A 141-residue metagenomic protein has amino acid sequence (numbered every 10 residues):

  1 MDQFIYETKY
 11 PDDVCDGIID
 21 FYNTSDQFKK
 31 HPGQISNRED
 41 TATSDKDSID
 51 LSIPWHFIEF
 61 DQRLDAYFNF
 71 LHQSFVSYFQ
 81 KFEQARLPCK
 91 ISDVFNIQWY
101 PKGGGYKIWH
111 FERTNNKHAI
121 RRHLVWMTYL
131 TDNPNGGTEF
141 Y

Functional and structural regions predicted by a protein language model:
M1-P88, S92: Non-heme Fe(II)/2-oxoglutarate
A66-Y141: Catalytic core of non-heme Fe(II) oxygenases with the double-stranded beta-helix
